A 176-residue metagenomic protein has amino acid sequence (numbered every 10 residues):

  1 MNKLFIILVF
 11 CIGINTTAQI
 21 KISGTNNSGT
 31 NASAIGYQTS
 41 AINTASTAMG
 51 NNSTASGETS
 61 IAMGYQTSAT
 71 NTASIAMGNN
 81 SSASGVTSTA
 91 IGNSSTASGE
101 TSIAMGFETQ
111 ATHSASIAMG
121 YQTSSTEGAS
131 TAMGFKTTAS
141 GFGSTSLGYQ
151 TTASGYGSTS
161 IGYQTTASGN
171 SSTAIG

Functional and structural regions predicted by a protein language model:
M1-I20: Bacterial Sec-dependent N-terminal signal peptides
T16-G176: Periodic small-residue-enriched repeat registers in elongated scaffold domains
